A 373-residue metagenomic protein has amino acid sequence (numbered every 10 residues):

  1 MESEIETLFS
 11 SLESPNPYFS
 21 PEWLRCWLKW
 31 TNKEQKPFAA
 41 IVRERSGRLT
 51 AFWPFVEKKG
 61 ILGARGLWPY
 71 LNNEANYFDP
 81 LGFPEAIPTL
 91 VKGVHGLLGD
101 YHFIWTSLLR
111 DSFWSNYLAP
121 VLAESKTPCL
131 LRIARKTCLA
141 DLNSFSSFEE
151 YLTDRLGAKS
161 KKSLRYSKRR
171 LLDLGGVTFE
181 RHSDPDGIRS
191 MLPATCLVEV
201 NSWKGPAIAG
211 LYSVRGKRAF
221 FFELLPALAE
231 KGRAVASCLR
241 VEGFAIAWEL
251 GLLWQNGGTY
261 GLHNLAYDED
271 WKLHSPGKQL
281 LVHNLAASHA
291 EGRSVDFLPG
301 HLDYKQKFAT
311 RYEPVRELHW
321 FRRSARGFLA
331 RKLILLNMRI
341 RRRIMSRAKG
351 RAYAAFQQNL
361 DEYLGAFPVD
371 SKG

Functional and structural regions predicted by a protein language model:
M1-W68, L108-T137, N143-L273, L364-G373: A conserved beta-strand-loop-helix scaffold within acyl/acetyltransferase catalytic domains
N73-A86, L265-L273, H301: A short, internal acetyl-CoA/4′-phosphopantetheine-binding micro-motif in the GNAT/acyltransferase core
L81-E85, T106-S112: Structural motif
E85-G96, K272-L285: Conserved acetyl-CoA-binding loop-helix of GNAT-fold acetyltransferases
D100-R110, S288-P299: Conserved GNAT acetyl-CoA-binding A-motif
N116-F148, L265, S294-A352, N359 (+1 more regions): Active-site/acyl-donor-binding loops of N-acyltransferases
E223-P226, H283-A290: Short glycine/serine- and small hydrophobic-enriched flexible loop segments
G243, G277, N284, S288 (+2 more regions): Hydrophobic, well-ordered secondary-structure elements that form the walls of internal hydrophobic environments
